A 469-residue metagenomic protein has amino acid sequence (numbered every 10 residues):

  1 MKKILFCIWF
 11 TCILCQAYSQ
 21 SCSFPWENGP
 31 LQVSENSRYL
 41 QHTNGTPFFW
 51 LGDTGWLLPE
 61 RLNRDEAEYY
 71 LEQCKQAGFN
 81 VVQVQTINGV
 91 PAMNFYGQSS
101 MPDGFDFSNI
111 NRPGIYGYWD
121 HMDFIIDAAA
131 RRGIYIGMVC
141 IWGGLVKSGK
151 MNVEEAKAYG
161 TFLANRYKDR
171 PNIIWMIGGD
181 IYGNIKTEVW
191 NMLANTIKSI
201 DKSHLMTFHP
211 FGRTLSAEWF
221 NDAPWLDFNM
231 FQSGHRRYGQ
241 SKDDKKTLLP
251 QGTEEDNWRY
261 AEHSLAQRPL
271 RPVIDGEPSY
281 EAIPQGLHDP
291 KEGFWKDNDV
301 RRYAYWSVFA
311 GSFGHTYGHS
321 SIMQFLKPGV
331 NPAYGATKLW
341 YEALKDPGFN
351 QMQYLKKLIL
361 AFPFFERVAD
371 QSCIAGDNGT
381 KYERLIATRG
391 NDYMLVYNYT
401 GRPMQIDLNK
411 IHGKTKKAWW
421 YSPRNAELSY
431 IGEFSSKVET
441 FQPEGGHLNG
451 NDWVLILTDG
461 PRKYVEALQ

Functional and structural regions predicted by a protein language model:
M1-C22: Bacterial Sec-dependent N-terminal signal peptides
C22-Q240, K245, Q251, E255-D256: Active-site mouth of glycoside hydrolases
F24, V33, R166-K168, S199 (+7 more regions): Generic structural signal for beta-strand residues in well-ordered domains
T46, P269-V273, Y280-P284, K296-G432 (+1 more regions): Aromatic- and carboxylate-lined catalytic core of secreted/periplasmic carbohydrate-active enzymes
L51, G432-F434: Short hydrophobic alpha-helix segments
M176-G178, T207-P210, M230, I274-E277 (+2 more regions): Short beta-strand segments
A223-Y238, K242-L326: Catalytic-core region of carbohydrate-active enzymes that cleave or remodel glycosidic bonds
